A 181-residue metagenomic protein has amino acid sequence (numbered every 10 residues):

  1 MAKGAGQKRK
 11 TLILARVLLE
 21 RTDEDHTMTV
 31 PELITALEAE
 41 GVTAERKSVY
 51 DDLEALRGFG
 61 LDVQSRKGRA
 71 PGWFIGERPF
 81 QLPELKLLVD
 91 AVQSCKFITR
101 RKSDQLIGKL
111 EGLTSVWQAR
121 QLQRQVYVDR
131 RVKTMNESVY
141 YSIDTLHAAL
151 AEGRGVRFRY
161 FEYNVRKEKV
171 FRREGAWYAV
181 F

Functional and structural regions predicted by a protein language model:
M1-A91, F171: Short, basic/aromatic recognition patches that contact phosphate-bearing ligands
K3, L37-A39, K47-D52, R130-N136 (+2 more regions): Short linear motifs at secondary-structure transitions and domain/linker junctions
G58, E152, E174-A176: Short, well-ordered loop/turn elements at secondary-structure boundaries
P79-Y163: Bulky hydrophobic/aromatic content
F161-F181: C-terminal regulatory/effector modules of DNA-binding transcriptional regulators
